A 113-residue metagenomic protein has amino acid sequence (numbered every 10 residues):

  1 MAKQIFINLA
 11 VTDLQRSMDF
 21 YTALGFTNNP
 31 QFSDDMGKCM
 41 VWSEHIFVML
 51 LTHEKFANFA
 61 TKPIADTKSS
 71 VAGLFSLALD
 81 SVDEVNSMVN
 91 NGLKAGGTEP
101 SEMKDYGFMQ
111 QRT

Functional and structural regions predicted by a protein language model:
M1-M18, A72-L77: N-terminal beta-strand motif that seeds the catalytic metal site of vicinal oxygen chelate
A2, S43-H45, K68-A72: Short connector loops at helix/strand junctions that flank enzyme active sites, especially segments positioning acidic
N8-A57: Core segments of cupin and vicinal oxygen chelate
R16, V82-S87: Short, conserved charged micro-motifs
D35-G37, A72, Q110-R112: Short hydrophobic/aromatic beta-strand or adjacent loop that forms the aromatic wall/cage of a ligand/substrate-binding
F59-A65: Short beta-strand/turn micro-motifs at beta-sheet edges
N86-T113: Vicinal oxygen chelate
